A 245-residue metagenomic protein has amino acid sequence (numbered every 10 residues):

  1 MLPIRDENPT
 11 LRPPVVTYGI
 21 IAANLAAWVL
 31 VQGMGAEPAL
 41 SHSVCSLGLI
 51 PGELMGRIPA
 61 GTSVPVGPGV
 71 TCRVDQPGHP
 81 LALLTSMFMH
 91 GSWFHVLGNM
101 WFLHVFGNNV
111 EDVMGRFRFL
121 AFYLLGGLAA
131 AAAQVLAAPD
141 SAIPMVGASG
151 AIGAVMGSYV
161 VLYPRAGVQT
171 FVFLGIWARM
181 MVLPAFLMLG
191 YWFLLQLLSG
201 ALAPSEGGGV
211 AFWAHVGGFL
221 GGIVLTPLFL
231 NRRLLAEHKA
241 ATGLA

Functional and structural regions predicted by a protein language model:
M1-A245: A detector for small-residue-rich transmembrane helices and their helix-helix packing motifs
